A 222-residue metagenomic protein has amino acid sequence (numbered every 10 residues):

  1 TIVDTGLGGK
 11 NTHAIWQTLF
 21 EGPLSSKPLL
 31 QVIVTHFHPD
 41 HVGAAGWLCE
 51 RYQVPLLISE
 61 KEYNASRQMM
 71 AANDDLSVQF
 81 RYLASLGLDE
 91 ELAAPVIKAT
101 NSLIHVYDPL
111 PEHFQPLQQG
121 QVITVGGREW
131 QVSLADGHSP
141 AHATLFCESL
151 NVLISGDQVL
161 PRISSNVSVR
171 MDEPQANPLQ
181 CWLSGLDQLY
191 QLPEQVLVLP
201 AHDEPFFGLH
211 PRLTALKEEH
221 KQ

Functional and structural regions predicted by a protein language model:
I2-G9, L103-E112, E129-A215: Metallo-beta-lactamase
G8-H13, T18-T124, A215-E219: Active-site HxH/HxHxD metal-binding segment of metal-dependent hydrolases
